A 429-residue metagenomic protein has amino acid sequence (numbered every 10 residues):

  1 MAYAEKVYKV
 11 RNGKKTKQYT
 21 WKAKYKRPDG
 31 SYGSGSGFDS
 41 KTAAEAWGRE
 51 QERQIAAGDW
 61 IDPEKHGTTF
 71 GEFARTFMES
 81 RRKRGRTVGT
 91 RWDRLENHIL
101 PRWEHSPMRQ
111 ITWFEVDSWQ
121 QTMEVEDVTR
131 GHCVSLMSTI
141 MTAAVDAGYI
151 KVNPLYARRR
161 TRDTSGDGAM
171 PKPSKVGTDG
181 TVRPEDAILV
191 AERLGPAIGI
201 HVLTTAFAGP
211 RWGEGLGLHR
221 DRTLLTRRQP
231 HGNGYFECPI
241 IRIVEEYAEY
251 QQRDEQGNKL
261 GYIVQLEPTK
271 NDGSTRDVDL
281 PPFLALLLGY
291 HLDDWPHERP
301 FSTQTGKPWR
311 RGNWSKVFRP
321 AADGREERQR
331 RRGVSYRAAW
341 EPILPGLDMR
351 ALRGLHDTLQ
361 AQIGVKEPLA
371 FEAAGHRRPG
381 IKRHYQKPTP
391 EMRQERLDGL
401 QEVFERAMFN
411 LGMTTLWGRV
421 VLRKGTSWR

Functional and structural regions predicted by a protein language model:
M1-Q18: Short N-terminal "domain-start" leader segments that mark the transition from disordered tails or signal peptides into
K14-K15, S34-S36, T76-Y149, P154 (+3 more regions): N-terminal core-binding DNA-recognition domain of tyrosine site-specific recombinases/integrases
K15-F114, H291-D294, P300, G306 (+3 more regions): N-terminal DNA-binding module of tyrosine recombinases/phage integrases
D127, L189-G195, A208, V278 (+4 more regions): Short, basic (Lys/Arg/His-rich) helix/loop patches that form interaction surfaces in the mid-to-C-terminal regions
D127-S135, I150-L218, Y235, G273-T275 (+2 more regions): Basic, Lys/Arg- and aromatic-enriched nucleic-acid-binding interface segment
T142-N153, L203-Q251, P368-L369: Short, charged phosphate-coordinating catalytic segments
G177-T181, L225-I240, Y247-T275, P282 (+3 more regions): C-terminal secondary-structure termini that scaffold catalytic or DNA-interacting sites
G217-T223, I363, F371-R378, Y385-K387: A short, basic/aromatic helix-end/turn motif that makes direct DNA contacts
